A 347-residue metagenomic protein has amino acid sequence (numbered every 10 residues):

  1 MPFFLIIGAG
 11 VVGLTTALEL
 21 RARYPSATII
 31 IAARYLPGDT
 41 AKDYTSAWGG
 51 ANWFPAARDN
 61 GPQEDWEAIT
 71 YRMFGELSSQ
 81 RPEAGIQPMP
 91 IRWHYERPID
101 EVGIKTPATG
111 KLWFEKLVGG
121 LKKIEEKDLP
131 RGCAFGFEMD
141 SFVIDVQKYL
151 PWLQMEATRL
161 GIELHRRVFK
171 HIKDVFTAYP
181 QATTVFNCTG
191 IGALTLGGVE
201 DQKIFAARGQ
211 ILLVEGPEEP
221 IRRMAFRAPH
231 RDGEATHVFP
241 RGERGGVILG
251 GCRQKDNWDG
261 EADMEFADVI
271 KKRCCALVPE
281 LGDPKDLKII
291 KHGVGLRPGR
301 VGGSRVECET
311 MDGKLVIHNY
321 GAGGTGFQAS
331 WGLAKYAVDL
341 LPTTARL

Functional and structural regions predicted by a protein language model:
M1-V12: Beta1/beta-strand and adjacent pyrophosphate-binding region of the FAD-binding site in flavoprotein oxidoreductases
T15, Y44, I172, F176-E265 (+2 more regions): Flavin-dependent oxidoreductases
A22-T45: Glycine-rich FAD pyrophosphate-binding loop
D43-I69: N-terminal glycine-rich dinucleotide-binding loop that anchors FAD/FMN and/or NAD(P) in oxidoreductases
D59-M73, G136-W152, E261-F266, S330: Short beta-strand to alpha-helix junction loop
R72-G161: Flavin (FAD/FMN) cofactor-binding and adjacent substrate-gating region of FAD-dependent oxidoreductase domains
K127, W152, P284-L347: C-terminal catalytic lobe of FAD-dependent flavoproteins
T158-H171: A conserved beta-strand/loop element that lines the FAD pocket in flavoprotein oxidoreductases
